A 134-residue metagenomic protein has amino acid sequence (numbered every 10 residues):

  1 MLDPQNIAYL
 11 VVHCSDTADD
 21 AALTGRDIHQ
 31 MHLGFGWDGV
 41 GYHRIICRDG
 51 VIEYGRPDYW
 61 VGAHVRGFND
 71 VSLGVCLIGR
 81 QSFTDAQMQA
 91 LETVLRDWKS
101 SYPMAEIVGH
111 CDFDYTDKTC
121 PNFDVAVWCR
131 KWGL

Functional and structural regions predicted by a protein language model:
M1-D38, H43: Cell wall/extracellular polymer interaction/catalysis modules
M1-S15, R48-I52, P57, N69-L73 (+1 more regions): Basic/polar, cationic surfaces and motifs that engage anionic cell-wall and phosphate/carboxylate ligands
W60-V61: A short acidic/small-residue loop/turn micro-motif
H64-G67: Short glycine-biased active-site loop of nucleotidyltransferases that positions the nucleotide triphosphate and helps
